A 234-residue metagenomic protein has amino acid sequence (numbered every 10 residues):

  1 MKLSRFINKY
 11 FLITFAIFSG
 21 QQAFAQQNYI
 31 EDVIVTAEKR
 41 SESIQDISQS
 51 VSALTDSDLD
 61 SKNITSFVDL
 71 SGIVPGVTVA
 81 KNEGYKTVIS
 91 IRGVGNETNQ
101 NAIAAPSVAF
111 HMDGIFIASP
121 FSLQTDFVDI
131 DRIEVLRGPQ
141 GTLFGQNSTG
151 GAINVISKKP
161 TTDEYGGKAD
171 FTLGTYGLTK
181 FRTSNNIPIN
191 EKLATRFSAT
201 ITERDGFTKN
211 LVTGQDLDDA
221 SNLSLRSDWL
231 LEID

Functional and structural regions predicted by a protein language model:
M1-K62, V68-I73, N186: N-terminal Sec signal peptide and the immediately downstream disordered periplasmic leader that contains the TonB box
I30-D32, D46-Q49, L54, K62-T65 (+7 more regions): Extracytoplasmic
D32-T36, S48-T55, T78-A80, V88-R92 (+3 more regions): Soluble periplasmic/extracytoplasmic beta-strand elements of cell-envelope proteins
V51, L59, L70-S71, I133-G138 (+2 more regions): Non-catalytic regulatory/gating segments with a bias toward low-complexity or hydrophobic composition
V68, G72-I115: Extracytoplasmic beta-strand/coil segments of soluble accessory domains associated with Gram-negative outer-membrane
N99-N101, S107-P139: Short acidic/polar hinge/loop motifs at secondary-structure boundaries that mediate gating or recognition
P106-S107, S119, V128-D131, T142-N210 (+1 more regions): Outer-membrane beta-barrel translocator/receptor signature
G114, L173, I187, L231-I233: Residue-level signature of outer-membrane beta-barrel architecture
